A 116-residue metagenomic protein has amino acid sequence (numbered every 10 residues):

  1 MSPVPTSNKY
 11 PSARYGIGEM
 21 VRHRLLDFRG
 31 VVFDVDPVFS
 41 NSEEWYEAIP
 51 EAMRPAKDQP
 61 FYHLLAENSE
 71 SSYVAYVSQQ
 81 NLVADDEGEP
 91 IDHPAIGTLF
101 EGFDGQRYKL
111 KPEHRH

Functional and structural regions predicted by a protein language model:
M1-M20, L26-R29, D36-F39, P112-H116: Mixed-charge, Lys/Arg-rich low-complexity intrinsically disordered regions
N8, E43, A52-R54, D86: Charge-rich, low-complexity amphipathic helices in intrinsically disordered tails/linkers adjacent to domains
V21-H23, M53-P55: A general structural signal for short secondary-structure junctions and capping/turn motifs
R24, F33, E67: Structured beta-strand/turn binding interfaces of compact recognition modules in eukaryotic regulators
F33-D34, E43: Short, glycine/acidic-enriched capping/hinge loops at junctions between secondary-structure elements
F39-A48: Short, solvent-exposed secondary-structure boundary/capping segments
R54-H116: Intrinsically disordered, low-complexity, charged/polar segments
